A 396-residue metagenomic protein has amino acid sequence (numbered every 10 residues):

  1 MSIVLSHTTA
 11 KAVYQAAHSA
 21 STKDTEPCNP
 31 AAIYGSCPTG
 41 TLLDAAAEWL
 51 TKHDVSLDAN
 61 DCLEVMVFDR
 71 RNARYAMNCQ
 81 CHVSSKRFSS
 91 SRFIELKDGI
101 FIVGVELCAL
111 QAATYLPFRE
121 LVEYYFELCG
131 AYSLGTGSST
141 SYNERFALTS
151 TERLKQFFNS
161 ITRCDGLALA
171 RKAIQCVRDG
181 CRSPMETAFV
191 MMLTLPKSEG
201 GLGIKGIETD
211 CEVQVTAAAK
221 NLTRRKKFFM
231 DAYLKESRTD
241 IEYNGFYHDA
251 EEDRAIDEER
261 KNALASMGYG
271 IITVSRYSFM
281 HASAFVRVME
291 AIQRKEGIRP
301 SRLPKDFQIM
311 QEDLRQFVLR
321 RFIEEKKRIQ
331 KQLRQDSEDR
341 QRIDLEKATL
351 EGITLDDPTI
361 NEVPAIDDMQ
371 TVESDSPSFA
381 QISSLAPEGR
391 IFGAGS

Functional and structural regions predicted by a protein language model:
M1-Q156, S160-D165, L314-S396: Short gly/ser-rich loop at a beta-strand->alpha-helix junction or flexible surface loop bordering the NTP-binding
A147-S396: Surface segments flanking catalytic/ligand-binding clefts of nucleic-acid enzymes
